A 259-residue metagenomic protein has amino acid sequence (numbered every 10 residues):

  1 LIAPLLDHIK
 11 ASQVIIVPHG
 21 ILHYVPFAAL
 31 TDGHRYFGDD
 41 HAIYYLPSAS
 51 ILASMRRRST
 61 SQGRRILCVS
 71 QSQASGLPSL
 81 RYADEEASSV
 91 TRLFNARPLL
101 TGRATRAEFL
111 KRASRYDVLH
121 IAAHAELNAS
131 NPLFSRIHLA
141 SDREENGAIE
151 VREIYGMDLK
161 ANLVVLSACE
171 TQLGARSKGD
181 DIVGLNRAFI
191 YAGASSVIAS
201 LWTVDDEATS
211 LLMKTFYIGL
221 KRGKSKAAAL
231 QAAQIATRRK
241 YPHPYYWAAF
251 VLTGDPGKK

Functional and structural regions predicted by a protein language model:
L1-K259: Catalytic cores of enzymes
